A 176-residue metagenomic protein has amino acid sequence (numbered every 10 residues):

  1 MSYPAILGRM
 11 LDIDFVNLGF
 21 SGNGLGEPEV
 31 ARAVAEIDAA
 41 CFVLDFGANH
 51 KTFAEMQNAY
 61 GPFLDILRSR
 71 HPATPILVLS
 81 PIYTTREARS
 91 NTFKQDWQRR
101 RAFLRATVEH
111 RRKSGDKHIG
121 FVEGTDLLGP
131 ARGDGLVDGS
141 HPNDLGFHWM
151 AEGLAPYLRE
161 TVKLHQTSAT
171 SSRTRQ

Functional and structural regions predicted by a protein language model:
M1-F20, G24, P28-E36: Serine-esterase "nucleophile elbow" of acetyl-processing enzymes
N23, E27-Q176: Alpha-helical cap/lid subdomain in secreted, periplasmic, or secretory-pathway luminal O-acyl-processing enzymes
